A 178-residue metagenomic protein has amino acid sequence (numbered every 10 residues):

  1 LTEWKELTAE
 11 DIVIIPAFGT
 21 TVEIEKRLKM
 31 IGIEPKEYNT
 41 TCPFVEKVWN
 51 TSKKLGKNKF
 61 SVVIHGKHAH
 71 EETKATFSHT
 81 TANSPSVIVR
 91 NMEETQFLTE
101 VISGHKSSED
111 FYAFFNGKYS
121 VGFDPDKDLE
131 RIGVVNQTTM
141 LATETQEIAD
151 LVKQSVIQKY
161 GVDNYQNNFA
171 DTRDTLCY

Functional and structural regions predicted by a protein language model:
L1-Y178: The feature marks the mature, well-folded catalytic cores of soluble enzymes
